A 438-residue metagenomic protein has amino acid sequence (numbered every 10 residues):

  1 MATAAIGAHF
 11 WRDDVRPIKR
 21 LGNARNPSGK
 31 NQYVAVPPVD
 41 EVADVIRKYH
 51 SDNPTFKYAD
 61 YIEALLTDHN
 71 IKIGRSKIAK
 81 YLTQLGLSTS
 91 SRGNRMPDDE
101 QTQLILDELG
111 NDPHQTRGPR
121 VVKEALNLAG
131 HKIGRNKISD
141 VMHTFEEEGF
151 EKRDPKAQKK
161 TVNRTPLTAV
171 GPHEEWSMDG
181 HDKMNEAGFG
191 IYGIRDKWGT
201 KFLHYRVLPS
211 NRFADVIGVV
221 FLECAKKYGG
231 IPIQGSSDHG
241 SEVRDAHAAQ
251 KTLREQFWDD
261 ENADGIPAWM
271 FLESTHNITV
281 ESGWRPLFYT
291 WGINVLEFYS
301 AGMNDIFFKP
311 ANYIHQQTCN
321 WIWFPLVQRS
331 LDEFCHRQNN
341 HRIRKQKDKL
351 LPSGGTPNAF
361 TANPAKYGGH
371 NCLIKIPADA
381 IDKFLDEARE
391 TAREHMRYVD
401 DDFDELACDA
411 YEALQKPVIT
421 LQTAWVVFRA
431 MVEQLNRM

Functional and structural regions predicted by a protein language model:
M1-D13: Polybasic, low-complexity terminal segments and linkers that are predominantly intrinsically disordered and enriched
D13-D14, N23: Acidic/polar hotspots within intrinsically disordered regions
G22-P37, H50, F56, L66 (+3 more regions): Basic, flexible linker segments flanking DNA-binding modules in nucleic acid-interacting mobile-element proteins
V42-I46, I105: Short alpha-helical "packing" element that flanks the helix-turn-helix/winged-helix DNA-binding module
V45, A64, A125, V220-E223 (+1 more regions): Short, hydrophobic/aromatic alpha-helical segments in well-folded domains
Y61: Hydrophobic positions on the alpha-helical face of helix-turn-helix-like DNA-binding modules
H131-E151, A157, T161-N339, I343-D348 (+2 more regions): RNase H-like DDE/DDD metal-dependent nuclease/strand-transfer catalytic core used by mobile genetic elements
K345-M438: Protein C-terminal end segments and domain termini
